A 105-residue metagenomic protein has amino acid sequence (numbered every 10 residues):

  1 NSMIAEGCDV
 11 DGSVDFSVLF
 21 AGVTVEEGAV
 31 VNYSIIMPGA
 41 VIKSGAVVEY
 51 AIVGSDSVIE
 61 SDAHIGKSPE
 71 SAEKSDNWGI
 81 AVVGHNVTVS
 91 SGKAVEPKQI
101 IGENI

Functional and structural regions predicted by a protein language model:
N1-I105: Left-handed beta-helix
